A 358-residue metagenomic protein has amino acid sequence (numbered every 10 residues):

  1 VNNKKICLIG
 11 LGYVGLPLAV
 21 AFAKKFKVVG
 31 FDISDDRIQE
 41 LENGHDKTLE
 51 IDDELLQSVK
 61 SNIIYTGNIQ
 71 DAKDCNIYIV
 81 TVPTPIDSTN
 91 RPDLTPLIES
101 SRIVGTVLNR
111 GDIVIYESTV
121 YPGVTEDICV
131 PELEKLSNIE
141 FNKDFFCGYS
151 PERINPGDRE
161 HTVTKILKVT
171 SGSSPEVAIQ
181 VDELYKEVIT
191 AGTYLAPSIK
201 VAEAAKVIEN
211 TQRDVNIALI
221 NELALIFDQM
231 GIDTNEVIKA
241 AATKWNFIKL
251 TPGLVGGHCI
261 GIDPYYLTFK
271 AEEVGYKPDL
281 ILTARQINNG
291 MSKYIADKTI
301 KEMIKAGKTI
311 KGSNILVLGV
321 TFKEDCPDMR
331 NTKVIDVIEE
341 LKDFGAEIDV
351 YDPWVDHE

Functional and structural regions predicted by a protein language model:
V1-E358: Structural/interface elements that position substrates and couple domains in central-metabolism enzymes
